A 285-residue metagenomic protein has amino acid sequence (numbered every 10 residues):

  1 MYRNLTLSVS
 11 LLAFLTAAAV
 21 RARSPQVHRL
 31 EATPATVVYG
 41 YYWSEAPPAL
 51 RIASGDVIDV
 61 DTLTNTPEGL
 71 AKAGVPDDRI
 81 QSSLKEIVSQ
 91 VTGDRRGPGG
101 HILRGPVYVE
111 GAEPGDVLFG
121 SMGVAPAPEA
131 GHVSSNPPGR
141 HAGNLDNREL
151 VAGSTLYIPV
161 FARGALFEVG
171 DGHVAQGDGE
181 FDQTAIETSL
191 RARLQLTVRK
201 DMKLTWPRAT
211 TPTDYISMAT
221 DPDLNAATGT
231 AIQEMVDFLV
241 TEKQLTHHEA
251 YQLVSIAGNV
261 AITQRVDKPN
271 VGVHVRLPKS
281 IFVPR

Functional and structural regions predicted by a protein language model:
M1-N4: Positively charged n-region of N-terminal signal peptides that target proteins for export
T6-A17: Bacterial N-terminal signal peptides
R23-V38, R79-G100, A125-N136: Short, basic/aromatic beta-hairpin or loop at an interaction surface
S24-V27, E31-V37, E45-D59, T64 (+5 more regions): Alpha/propeptide regions of enzymes that mature by internal proteolysis
N65-D77, S121, G164-V174, T263-V266: Short, Lys/Arg- and Gly-enriched loop/turn segments at beta-strand edges
A71-D94, A130, V169-A185: Short, compositionally biased
P98-I102, Y108, F119-V151: Intrinsically disordered, low-complexity linker/loop segments enriched in Gly/Pro and charged/polar residues
N147, S154-I232, V236, H247: A structural signal for small-residue-enriched, beta-sheet-centric alpha/beta enzyme cores and oligomeric scaffold folds
